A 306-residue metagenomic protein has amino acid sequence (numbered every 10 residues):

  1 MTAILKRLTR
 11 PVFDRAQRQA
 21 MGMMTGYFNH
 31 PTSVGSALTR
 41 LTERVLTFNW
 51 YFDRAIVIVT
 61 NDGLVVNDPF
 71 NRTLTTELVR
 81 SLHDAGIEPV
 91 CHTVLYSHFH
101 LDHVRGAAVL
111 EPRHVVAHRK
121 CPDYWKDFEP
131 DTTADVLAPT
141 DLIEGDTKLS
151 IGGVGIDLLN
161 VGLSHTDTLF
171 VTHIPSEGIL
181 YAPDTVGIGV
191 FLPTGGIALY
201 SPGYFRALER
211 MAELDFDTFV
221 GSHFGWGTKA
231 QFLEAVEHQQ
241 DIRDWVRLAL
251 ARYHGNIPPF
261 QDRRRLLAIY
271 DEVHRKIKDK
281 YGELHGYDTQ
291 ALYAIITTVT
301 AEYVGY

Functional and structural regions predicted by a protein language model:
T2-T9, D14, G255-Y306: C-terminal regulatory/interaction regions
V34-S81, V171-D184: Conserved beta-strand hairpin/beta-sheet module of binuclear metal-dependent hydrolase folds, prominently
N67-P69, V90-H100, V116-R119, V161 (+2 more regions): Active-site neighborhood of phospho(di)ester-bond hydrolases with catalytic His/Asp-centered motifs
L74, F99-R105, P122-W125, H165-L169 (+2 more regions): Active-site environment of divalent metal-dependent phosphoester hydrolases
R80-K148: Active-site HxH/HxHxD metal-binding segment of metal-dependent hydrolases
K120-T168, P175-S176, F205-L208, A212-D215: Metallo-beta-lactamase
P139-V154, S164-A198, D288-Y306: Mobile, glycine- and charge-enriched loop segments and immediately flanking short secondary-structure elements within
G203-R263: Divalent-metal (often Zn2+) His-rich catalytic cores of metallo-beta-lactamase-fold enzymes
